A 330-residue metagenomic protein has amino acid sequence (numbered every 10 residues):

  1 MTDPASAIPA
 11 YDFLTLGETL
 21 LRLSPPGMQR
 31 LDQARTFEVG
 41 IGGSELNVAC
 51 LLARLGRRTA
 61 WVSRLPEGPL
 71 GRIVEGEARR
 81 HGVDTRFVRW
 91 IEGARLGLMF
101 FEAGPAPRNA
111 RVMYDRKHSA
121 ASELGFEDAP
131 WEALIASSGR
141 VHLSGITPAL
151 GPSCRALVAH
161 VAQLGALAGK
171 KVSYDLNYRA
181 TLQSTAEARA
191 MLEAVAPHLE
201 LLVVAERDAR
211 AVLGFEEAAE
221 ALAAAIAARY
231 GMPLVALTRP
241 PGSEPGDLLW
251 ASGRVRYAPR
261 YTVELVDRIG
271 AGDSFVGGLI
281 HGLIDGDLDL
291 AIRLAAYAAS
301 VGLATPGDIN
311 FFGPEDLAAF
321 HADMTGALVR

Functional and structural regions predicted by a protein language model:
M1-L14, Q163-L167, E217-R330: Conserved phosphate-binding/catalytic region of the ribokinase-like
T2-D84, F100, P107, G125-F126 (+2 more regions): Glycine-rich phosphate/adenosyl-contacting loop at the front of the ribokinase-like
R22, S119, G145-A149, A299 (+1 more regions): Glycine-rich phosphate/pyrophosphate-binding beta-alpha loops
L52, A205, G272: Short, conserved phosphate/pyrophosphate- and ester-handling motifs at nucleotide-, phospho-/glycolipid
R58-G145, A318-R330: Conserved N-terminal subdomain of the carbohydrate kinase-like
E67-V83, G165, R189-L199, L222 (+1 more regions): Short, electropositive alpha-helical surface patch
W131, L192, L265: Acidic, amphipathic alpha-helical patches
R140, I146-A225, Y230-G246: Conserved beta-alpha-beta core of the PfkB/ribokinase-like small-molecule kinase fold
